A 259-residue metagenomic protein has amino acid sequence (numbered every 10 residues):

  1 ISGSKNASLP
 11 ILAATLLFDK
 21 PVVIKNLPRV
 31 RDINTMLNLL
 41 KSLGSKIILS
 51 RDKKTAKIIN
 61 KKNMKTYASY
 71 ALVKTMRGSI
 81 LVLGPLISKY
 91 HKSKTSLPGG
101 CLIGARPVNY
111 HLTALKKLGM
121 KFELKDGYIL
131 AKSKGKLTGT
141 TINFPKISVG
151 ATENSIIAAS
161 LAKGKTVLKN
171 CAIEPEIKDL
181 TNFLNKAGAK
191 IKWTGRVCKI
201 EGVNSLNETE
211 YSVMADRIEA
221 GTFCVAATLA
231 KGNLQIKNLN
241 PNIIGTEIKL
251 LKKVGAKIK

Functional and structural regions predicted by a protein language model:
I1-K259: Short, structured segments at the rim of ligand-binding sites
